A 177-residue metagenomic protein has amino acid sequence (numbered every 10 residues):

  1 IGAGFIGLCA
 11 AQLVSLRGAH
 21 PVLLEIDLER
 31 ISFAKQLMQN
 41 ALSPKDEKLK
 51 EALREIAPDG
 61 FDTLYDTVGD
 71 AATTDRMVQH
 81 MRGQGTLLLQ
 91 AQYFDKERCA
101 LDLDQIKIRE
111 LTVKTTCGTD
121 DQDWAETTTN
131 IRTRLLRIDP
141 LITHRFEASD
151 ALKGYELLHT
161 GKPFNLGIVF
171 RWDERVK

Functional and structural regions predicted by a protein language model:
I1-D46: Mid-domain Rossmann-like dinucleotide-binding core that forms the NAD(H)/NADP(H) cofactor-binding site
V22, T86-L89, K114, V169: Structural detector of well-ordered beta-strand residues that form the stable sheet scaffold of enzyme domains
I26-D27, Y93, T119: Residues in the short beta-alpha loop(s) of Rossmann-like NAD(P)-binding domains
S32, Q36-T112, V176: Glycine-rich cofactor phosphate-binding loops and adjacent beta1-alpha1 units of small-molecule cofactor enzyme domains
D75-V78, D121-K177: C-terminal hydrophobic helical "lid"/dimerization subdomain of Rossmann-like NAD(P)H-dependent oxidoreductases
T86, A100-P140: Rossmann-fold dehydrogenase core element
